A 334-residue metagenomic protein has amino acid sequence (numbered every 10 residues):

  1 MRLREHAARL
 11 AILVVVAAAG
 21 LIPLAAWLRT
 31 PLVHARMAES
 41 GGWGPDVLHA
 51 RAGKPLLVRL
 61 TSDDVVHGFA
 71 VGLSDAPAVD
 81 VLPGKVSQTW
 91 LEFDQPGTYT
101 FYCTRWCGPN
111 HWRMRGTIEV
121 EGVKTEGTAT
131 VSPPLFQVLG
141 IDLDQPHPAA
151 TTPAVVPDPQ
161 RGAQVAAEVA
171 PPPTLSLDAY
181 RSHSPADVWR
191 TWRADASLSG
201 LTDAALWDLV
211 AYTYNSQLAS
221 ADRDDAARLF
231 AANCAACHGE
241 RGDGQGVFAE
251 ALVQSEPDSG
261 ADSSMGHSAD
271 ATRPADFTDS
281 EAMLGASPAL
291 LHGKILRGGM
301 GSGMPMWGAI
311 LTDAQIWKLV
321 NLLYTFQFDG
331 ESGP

Functional and structural regions predicted by a protein language model:
M1-V15: N-terminal Sec-pathway targeting helices
A17-T30, L82-A154, G330: Extracellular/periplasmic metallocenter environments
L28-P55: N-terminal edge beta-strand
L48-D94: Extracytoplasmic/periplasmic/luminal assembly and interaction segments in envelope/secretory/respiratory proteins
P96, T152-P173, A221-D243, V247-A261 (+1 more regions): Sequence/structural segment immediately N-terminal to covalent heme-attachment motifs in c-type and related
W106-G108, V165-D178, R193-A194, C237-G244 (+3 more regions): Detector for the c-type heme attachment site
T125-E168, D203-L229, P334: Electrostatic cytochrome c docking/interface patches
S197-A221, L290-G299, G308-P334: C-terminal capping alpha-helices of c-type cytochrome domains
